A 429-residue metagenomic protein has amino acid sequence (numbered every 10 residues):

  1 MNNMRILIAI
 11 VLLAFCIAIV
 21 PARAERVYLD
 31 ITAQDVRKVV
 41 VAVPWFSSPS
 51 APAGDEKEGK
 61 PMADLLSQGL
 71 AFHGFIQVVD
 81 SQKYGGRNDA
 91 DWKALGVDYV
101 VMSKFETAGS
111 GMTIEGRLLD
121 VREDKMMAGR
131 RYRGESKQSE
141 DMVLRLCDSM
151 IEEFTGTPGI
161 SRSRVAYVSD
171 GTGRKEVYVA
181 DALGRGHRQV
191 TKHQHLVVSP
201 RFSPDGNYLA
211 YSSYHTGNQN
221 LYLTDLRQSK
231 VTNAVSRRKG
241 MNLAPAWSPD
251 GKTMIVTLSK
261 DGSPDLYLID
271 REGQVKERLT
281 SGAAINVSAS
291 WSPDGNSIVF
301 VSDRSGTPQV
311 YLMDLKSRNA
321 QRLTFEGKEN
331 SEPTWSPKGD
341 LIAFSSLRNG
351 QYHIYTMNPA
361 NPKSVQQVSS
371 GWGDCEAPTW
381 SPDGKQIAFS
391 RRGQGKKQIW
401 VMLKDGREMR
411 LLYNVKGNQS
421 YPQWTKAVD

Functional and structural regions predicted by a protein language model:
R26-V27, G85-S149: Amphipathic beta-strand/beta-sheet edge segments enriched in Tyr/Trp
D30-L95, V101, F105-T107: Short beta-strand->alpha-helix linker/helix-N-cap micro-motif that forms a surface specificity/interaction loop
R122, D181-R185, D225-S229, D270-Q274 (+3 more regions): Short loop/turn segments that connect beta-strands within beta-propeller blades
P158, S169-E176, K192-H195, S212-L221 (+11 more regions): A flexible loop/linker signature enriched in serine peptidases of the S9 family
G159-S161, P204-D205, P249-D250, P293-D294 (+3 more regions): Residue-level detector of Asp-centered blade-edge/turn motifs that repeat once per structural unit in beta-propeller
V165, G206-L209, G251-I255, G295-V299 (+2 more regions): Hydrophobic beta-strand positions that form the internal "hydrophobic ladder" of WD40/Gbeta-like beta-propeller blades
Q394-D429: Blade-level signature of beta-propeller repeat domains, shared across WD40, Kelch, NHL, RCC1 and BNR/Asp-box propellers
